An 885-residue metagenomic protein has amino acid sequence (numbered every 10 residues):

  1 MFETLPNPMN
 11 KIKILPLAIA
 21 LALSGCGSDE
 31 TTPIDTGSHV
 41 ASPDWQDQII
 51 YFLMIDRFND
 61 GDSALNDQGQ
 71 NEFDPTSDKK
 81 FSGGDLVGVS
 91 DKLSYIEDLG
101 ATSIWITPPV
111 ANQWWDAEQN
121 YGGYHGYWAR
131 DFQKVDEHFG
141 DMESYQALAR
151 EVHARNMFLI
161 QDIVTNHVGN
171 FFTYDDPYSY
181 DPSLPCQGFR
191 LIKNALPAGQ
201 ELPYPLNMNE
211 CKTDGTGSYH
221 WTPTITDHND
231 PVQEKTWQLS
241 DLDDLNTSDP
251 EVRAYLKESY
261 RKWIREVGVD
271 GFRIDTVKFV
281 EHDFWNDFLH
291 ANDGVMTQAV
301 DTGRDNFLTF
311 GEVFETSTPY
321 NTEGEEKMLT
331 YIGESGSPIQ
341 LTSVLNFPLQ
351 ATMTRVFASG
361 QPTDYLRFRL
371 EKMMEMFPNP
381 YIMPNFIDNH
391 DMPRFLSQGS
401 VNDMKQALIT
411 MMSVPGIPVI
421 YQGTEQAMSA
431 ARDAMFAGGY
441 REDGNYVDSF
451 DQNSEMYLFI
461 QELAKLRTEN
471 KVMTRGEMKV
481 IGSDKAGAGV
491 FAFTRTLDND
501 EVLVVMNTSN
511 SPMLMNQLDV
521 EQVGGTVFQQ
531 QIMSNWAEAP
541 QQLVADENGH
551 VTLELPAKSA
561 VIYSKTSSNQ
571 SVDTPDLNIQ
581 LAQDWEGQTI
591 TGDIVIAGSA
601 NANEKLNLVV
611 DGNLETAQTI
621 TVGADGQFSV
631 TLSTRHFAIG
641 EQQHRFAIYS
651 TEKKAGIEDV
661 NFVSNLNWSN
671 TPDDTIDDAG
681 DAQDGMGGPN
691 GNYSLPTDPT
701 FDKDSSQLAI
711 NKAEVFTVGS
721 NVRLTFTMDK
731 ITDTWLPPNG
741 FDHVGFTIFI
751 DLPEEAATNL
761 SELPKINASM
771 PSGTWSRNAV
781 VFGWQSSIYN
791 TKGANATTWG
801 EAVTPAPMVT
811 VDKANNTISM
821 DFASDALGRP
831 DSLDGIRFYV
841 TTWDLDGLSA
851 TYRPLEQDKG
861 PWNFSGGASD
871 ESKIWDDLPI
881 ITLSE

Functional and structural regions predicted by a protein language model:
F2, K11-A20, G25-F52, D67-N71 (+14 more regions): Carbohydrate-interacting/catalytic domains
S42-Q48, D56-K262, E266-V267, D287-Q298 (+4 more regions): Substrate-binding/active-site clefts of carbohydrate-active enzymes
L53, S567-I590, N667-K712: Short, compositionally biased P/S/T/A/G/V-rich stretches that sit at domain boundaries
A149, H167, E258-N379, M383 (+6 more regions): Active-site-proximal helices and loops of the catalytic beta/alpha 8
E501-N507, S720-I731, I818-S824: Short, well-ordered beta-strand segments enriched in hydrophobic/aromatic residues
G623-T631, A814-S819: Aromatic sugar-binding surface patches on proteins that engage polysaccharides or sugar-phosphate polymers
D659-D681, D751-W775, L827-E885: Acidic/polar low-complexity flexible segments
N670-D673, D677, S694-Q785, L848-S849: Surface-exposed, glycine/proline- and aromatic-rich loop segments on solvent-exposed faces across compartments
